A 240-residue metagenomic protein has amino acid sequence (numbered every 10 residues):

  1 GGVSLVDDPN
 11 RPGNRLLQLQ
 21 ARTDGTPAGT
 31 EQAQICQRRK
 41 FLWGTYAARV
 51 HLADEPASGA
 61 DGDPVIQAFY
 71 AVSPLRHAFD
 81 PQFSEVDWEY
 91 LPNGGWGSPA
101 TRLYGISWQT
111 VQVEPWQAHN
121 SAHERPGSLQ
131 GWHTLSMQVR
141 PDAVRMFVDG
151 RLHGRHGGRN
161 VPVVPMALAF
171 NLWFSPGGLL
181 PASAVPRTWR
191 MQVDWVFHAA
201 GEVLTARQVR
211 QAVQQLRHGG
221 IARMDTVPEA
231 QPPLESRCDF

Functional and structural regions predicted by a protein language model:
G1-F240: GH16 jelly-roll
